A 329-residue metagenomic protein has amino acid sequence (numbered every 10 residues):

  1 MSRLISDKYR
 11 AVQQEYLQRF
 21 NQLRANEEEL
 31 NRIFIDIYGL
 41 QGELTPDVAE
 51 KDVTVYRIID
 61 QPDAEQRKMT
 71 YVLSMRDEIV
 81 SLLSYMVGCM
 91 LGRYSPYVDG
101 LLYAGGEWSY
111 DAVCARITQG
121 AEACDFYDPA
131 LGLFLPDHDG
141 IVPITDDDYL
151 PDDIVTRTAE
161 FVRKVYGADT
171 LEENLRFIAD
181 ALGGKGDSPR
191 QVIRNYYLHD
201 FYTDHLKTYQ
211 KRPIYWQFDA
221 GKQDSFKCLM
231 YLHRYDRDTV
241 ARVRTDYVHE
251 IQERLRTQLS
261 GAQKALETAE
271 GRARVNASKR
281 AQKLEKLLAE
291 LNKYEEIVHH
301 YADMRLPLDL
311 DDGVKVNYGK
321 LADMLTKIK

Functional and structural regions predicted by a protein language model:
M1-F34, L259-Q263, G271, L288: Extended amphipathic alpha-helical segments enriched in small hydrophobics
R32, E43-K329: Terminal accessory regions of large proteins
Y38: Active-site-proximal loop/hinge segments that shape catalytic or ion-binding/gating pockets
